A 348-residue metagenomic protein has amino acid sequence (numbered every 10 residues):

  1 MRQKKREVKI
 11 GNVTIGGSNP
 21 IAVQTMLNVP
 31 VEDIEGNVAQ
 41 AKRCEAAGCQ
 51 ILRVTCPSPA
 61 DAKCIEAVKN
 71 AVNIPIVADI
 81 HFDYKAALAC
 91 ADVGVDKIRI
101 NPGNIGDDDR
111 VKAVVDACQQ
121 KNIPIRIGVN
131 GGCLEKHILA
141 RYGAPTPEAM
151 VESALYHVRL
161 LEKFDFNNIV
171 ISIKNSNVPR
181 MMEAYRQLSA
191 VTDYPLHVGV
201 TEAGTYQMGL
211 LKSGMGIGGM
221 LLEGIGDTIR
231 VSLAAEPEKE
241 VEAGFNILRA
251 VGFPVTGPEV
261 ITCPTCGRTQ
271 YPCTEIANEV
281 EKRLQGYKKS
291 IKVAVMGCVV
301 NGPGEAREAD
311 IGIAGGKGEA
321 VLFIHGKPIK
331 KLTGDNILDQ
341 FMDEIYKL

Functional and structural regions predicted by a protein language model:
M1-M26, Q119, K282: N-terminal amphipathic alpha-helix/helix-capping segment at the start of soluble metabolic enzymes
S18-G36, T55-P57, I74-F82, I138-V151 (+1 more regions): Active-site mouth loops of central-metabolism enzymes
I21-L27, L52-V54, I76-I80, I98-I100 (+6 more regions): Hydrophobic faces of well-ordered beta-strands that scaffold small-molecule active sites in alpha/beta enzyme cores
I34, E45-K69, R99-D107, I169-V178: Glycine-rich, proline-tolerant flexible connector loops at the mouths of alpha/beta enzymes
P59-I80, A113-I125, Y185-L196, V280-K282: Alpha-helix-loop-beta-strand connector modules within alpha/beta enzyme cores
A71-I74, D92-I98, Q119-N122, S189-P195 (+3 more regions): Glycine-enriched alpha-helix->loop->beta-strand junction motifs that scaffold or abut catalytic
K85-R126: Hydrophobic or amphipathic alpha-helical targeting/insertion segments
N130, I138-Q285: Catalytic alpha/beta core domains of metabolic enzymes, predominantly
